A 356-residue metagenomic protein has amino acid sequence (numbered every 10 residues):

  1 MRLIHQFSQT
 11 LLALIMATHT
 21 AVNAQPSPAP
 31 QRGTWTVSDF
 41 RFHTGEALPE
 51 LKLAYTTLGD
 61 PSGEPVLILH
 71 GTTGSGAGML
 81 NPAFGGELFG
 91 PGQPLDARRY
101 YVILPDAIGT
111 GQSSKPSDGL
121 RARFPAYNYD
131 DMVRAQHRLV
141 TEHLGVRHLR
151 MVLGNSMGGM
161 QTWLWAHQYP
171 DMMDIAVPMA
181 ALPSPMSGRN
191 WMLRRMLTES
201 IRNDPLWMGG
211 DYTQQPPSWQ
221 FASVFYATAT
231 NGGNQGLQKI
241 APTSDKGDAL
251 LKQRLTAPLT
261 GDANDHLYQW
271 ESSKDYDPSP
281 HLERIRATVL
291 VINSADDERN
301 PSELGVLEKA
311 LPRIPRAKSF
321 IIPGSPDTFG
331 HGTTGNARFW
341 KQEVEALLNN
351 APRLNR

Functional and structural regions predicted by a protein language model:
T56-D118, V306: N-terminal cap/lid subdomain of alpha/beta-hydrolase-fold enzymes
D130-M151, Q168: Conserved acidic catalytic loop of the alpha/beta-hydrolase fold
R147-S187: Conserved hydrolase catalytic core segment
M172-T256: Alpha/beta-hydrolase-fold enzymes
D265-H281: Active-site nucleophile elbow and catalytic-triad environment of alpha/beta-hydrolase enzymes
I285, V291-N293: Short beta-strand/loop motif that positions the catalytic acidic residue of the alpha/beta-hydrolase fold
E298-G305: Conserved alpha/beta-hydrolase "acid-adjacent" motif
R316-R356: Catalytic active-site module of serine/aspartate enzymes centered on a nucleophile-bearing elbow/loop
